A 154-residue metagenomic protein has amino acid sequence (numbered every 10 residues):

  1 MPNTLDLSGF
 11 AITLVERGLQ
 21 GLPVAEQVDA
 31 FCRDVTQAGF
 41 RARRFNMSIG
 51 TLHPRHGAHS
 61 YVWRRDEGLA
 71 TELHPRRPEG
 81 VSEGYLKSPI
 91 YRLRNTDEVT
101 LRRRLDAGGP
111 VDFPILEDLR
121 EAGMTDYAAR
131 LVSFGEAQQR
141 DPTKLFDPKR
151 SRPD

Functional and structural regions predicted by a protein language model:
M1-G21, E26: Signal-transmission linkers at sensory-effector interfaces
Q20-G68: Helix-loop-beta substructure at the N-terminus of cytosolic sensory domains that couple signal/ligand detection
D29-R33, E117, F134: A broad, structural surface signal
N46-H53, L105-G109, R130-A137: Short, glycine/charge-rich beta-strand/loop segments that flank catalytic centers and engage negatively charged groups
G57-Y61, L73, Q139-D141: Short, conserved acidic/polar surface loops in the N-terminal third of protein domains
D66-A128: Regulatory sensory and allosteric helical modules in signal-transduction proteins and certain transcription factors
D126-D154: Sensory-domain boundary capping and coupling elements
